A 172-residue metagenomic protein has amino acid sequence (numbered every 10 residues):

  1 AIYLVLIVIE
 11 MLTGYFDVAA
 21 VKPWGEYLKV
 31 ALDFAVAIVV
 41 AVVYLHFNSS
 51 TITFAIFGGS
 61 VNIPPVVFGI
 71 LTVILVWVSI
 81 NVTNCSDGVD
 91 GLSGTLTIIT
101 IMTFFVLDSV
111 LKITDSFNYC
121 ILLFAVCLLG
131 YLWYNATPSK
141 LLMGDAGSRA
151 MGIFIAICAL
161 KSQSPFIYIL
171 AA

Functional and structural regions predicted by a protein language model:
A1, L12-P23, V42-F57: Transmembrane alpha-helix boundary signature
A1-F16, A55-I56, I70-T72, V76-V82 (+1 more regions): Alpha-helical transmembrane segments
E10-M11, F34-Y44, L128: Hydrophobic core of alpha-helical transmembrane segments in multi-pass integral membrane proteins
A20-L32: Membrane-interfacial loop-to-helix junctions in multi-pass inner-membrane proteins
V21, V36, D90, S148: Short, glycine/acidic-enriched loop or turn micro-motifs at the edges of active sites
F57-G69: Short aromatic-rich membrane-water interface segments that cap or initiate transmembrane helices in multi-pass membrane
